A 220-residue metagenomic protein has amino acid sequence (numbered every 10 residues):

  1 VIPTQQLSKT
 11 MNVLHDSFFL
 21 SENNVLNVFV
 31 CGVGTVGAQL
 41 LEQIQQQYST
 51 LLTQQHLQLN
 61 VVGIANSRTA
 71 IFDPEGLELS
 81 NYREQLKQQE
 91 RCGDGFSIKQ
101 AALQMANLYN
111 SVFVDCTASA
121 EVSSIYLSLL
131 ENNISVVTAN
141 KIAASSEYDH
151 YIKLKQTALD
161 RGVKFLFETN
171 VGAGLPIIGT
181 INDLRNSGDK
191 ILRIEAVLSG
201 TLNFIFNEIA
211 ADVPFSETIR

Functional and structural regions predicted by a protein language model:
V1-L40: A conserved regulatory-domain signal marking ACT and ACT-like small-molecule sensing domains and adjacent regulatory
I2, Q39-Q43, F72-L79, Y148-Y151 (+2 more regions): Short acidic, glycine/serine/threonine-rich loops at helix termini
N27-V33, G37-E131: N-terminal glycine-/serine-/threonine-rich beta1-alpha1-beta2 phosphate-ribose binding loop of Rossmann-like
V33, N66-T69, K141-A144, N170-G172 (+1 more regions): Short, ordered loop/turn segments at secondary-structure junctions
V112-D115, V136-A139, F165-T169, R193-A196: General beta-strand structural signal in soluble alpha/beta enzymes
S119-N132, K141-L184: Rossmann-fold NAD(P)-binding glycine/threonine-rich loop
T180-R220: Conserved anion/nucleotide-ligand pocket segment
